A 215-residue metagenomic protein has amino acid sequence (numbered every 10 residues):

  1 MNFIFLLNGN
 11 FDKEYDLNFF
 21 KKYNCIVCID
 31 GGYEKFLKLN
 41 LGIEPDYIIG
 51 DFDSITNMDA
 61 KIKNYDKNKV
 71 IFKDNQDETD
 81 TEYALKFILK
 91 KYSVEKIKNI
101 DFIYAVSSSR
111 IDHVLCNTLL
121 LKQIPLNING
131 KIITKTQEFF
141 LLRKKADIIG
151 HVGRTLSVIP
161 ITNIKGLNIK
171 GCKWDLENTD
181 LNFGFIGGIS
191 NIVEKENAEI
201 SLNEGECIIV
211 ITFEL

Functional and structural regions predicted by a protein language model:
M1-K61: N-terminal beta-strand-loop-alpha-helix module at the start of alpha/beta ligand-binding or catalytic domains
L6, V27-D30, G50, I71-F72 (+2 more regions): General beta-strand structural signal in soluble alpha/beta enzymes
K13-Y15, E78-E82, R110-L115: Short glycine/serine/threonine-rich phosphate/pyrophosphate-binding segments that cradle anionic phosphate groups
G31-L39, A84-L85, C116-L121: Histidine-anchored nucleotide/phosphate-binding helix
D51, N68-I71, K98-F102, I149-P160: A polyampholytic, Gly/Pro-enriched intrinsically disordered region
K63-E95: Short phosphate-binding loop-to-helix
K96-D147: Anionic-ligand-binding alpha/beta catalytic cores of soluble enzymes and soluble regulatory domains that recognize
L142-L215: Long, charged alpha-helical interface segments
